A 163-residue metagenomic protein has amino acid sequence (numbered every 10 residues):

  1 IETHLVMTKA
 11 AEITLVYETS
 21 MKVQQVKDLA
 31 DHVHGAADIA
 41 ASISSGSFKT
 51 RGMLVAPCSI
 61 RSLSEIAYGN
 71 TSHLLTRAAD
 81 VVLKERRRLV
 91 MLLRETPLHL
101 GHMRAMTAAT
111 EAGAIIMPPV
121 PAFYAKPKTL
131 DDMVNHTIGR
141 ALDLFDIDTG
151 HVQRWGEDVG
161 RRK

Functional and structural regions predicted by a protein language model:
I1-V90, T96-K163: A cross-family phosphate/adenosyl-ligand binding-site feature
